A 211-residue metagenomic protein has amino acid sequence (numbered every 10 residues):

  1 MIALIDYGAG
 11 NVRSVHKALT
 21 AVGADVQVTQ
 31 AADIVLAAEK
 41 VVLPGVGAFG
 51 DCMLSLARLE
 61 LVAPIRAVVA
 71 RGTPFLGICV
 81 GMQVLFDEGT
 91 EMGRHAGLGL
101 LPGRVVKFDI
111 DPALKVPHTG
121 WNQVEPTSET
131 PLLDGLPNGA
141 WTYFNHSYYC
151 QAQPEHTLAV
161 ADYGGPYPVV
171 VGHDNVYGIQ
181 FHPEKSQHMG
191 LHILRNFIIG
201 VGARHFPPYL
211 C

Functional and structural regions predicted by a protein language model:
I2-A24, E184-K185: N-terminal beta1-alpha1 ligand-phosphate binding loop
D25, K40, P74-L76, W141: Structural signature of beta-strand start/N-cap positions in the alpha/beta core of ABC transporter nucleotide-binding
V26-A37: Short acidic low-complexity segments
V35-G45: Short acidic/histidine-rich motifs immediately flanking catalytic phosphotransfer sites in two-component signaling
G47-T119: Cysteine-nucleophile active-site neighborhood
E88-G165: Pocket-forming structural segment of enzyme catalytic cores
G165-G172: Short, surface-exposed beta-strand/loop micro-motifs that present aromatic residues
I179-C211: Acyltransferase
